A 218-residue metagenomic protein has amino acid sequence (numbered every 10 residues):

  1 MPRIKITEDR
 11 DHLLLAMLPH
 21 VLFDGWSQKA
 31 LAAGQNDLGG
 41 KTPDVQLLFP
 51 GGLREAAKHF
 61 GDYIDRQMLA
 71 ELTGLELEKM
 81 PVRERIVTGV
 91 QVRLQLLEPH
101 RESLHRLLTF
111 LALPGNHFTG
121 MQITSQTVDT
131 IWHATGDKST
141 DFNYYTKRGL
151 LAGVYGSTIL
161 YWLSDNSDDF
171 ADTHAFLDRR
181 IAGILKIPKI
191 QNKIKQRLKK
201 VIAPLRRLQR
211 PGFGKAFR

Functional and structural regions predicted by a protein language model:
P2-P43, G51-K58, D62: Short, amphipathic alpha-helix enriched in basic
L13, A30, A56, F60 (+8 more regions): Residue-level detector of well-ordered alpha-helical segments, enriched for hydrophobic/aromatic packing positions
I64-L75: Conserved phosphoryl-transfer catalytic core
T73-R106: Hydrophobic alpha-helical connector segments
L75-K79, H133-K138: Acidic/His metal-coordination segments adjacent to aromatic residues that form catalytic metal sites in metalloenzymes
G115-D137, K147-A152, G156: Amphipathic alpha-helical packing segments from all-alpha helical-bundle domains
D137-K199: Hydrophobic/aromatic-rich alpha-helical bundle segments in the mid-to-C-terminal region
I190-R218: Long, charge-rich low-complexity segments
